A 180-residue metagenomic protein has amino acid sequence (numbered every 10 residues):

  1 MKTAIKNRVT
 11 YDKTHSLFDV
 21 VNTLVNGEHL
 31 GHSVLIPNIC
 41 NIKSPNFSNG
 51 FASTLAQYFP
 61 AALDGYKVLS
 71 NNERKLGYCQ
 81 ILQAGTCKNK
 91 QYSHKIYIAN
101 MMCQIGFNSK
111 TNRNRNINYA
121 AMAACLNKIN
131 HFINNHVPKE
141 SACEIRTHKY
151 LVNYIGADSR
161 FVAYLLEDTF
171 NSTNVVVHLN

Functional and structural regions predicted by a protein language model:
M1-N180: Macrodomain-like recognition of ADP-ribose-binding/processing modules
